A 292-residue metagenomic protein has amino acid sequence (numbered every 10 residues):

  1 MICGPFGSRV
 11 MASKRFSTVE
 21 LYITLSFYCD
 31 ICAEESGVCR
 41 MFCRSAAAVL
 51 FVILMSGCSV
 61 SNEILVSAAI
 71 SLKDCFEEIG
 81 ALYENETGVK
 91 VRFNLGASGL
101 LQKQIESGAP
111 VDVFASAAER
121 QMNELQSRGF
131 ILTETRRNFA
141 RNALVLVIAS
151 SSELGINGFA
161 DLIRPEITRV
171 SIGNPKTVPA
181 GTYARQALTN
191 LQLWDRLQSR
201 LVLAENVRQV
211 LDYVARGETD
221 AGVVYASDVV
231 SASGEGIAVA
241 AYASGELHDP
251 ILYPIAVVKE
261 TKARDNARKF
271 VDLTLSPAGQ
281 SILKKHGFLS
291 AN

Functional and structural regions predicted by a protein language model:
C3, C29-C32, C39, C43: Cysteine-centered motifs
C3, S8-R9, S13-S17: Low-acidity, Ser/Thr- and Arg-rich intrinsically disordered low-complexity segments
G4-G7, G37, G57: Residue-identity detector for glycine
S17, Y28-C29: Short hydrophobic targeting helices and cationic amphipathic motifs that mediate membrane/organellar targeting
A47-S56: Bacterial N-terminal signal peptides
C58-G88, R92-L95, G99-A109, S116-E119 (+3 more regions): Exported/periplasmic ABC-transporter solute-binding proteins
